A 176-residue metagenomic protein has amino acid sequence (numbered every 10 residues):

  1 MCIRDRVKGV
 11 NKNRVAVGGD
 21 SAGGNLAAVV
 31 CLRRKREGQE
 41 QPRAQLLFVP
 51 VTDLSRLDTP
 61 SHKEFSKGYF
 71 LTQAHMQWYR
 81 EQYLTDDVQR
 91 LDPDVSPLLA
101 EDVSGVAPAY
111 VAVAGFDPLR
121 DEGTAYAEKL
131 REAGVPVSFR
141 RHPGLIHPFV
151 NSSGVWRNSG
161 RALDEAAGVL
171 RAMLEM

Functional and structural regions predicted by a protein language model:
R4-M176: Alpha/beta-hydrolase superfamily serine-hydrolase fold, recognizing
